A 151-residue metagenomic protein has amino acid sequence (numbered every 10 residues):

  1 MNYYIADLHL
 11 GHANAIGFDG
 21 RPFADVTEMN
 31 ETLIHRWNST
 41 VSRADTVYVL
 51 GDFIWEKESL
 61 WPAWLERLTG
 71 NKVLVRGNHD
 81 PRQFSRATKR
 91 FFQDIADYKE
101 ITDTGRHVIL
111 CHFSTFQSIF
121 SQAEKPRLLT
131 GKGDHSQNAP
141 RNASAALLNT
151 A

Functional and structural regions predicted by a protein language model:
N2-T102: Core catalytic region of metal-dependent phosphoesterases/phosphodiesterases, especially metallo-beta-lactamase-like
R90-A151: Conserved beta-sheet core of the metallophosphoesterase superfamily
